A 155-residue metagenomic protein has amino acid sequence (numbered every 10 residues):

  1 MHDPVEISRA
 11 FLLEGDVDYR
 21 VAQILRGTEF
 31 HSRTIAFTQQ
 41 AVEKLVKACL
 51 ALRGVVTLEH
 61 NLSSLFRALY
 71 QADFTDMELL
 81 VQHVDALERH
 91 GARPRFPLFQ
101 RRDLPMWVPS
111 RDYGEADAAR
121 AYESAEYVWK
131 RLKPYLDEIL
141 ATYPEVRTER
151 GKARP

Functional and structural regions predicted by a protein language model:
M1-P155: Terminal alpha-helical segments
